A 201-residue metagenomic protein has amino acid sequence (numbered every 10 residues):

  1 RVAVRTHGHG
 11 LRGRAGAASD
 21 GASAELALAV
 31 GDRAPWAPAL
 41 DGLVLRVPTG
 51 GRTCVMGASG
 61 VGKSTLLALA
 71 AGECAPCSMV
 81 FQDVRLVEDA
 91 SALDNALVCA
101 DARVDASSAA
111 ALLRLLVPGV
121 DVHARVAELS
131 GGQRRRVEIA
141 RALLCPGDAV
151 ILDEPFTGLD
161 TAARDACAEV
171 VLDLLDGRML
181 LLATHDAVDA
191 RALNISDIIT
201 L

Functional and structural regions predicted by a protein language model:
H9, A106-D121: Conserved ABC ATPase "signature" region
M56-A58: The feature captures the beta-strand-to-loop junction immediately N-terminal to the Walker
D83, D89-A102: Q-loop/switch helix immediately C-terminal to the Walker
R125, E154-P155: Walker B catalytic motif
R125-L129, Q133: Conserved ABC ATPase signature
I139: Hydrophobic anchor residue at the start of the ABC signature
D153, D160: ABC-family nucleotide-binding domains
